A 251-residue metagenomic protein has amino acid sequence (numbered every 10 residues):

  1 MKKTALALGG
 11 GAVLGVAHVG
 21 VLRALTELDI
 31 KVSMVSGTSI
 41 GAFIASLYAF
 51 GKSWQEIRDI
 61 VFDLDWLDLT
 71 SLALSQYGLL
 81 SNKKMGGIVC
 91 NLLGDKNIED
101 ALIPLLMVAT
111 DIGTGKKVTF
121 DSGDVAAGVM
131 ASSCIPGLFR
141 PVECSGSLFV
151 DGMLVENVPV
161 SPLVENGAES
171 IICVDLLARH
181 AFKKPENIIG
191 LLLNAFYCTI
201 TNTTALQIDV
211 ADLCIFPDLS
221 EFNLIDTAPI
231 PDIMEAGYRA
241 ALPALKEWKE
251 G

Functional and structural regions predicted by a protein language model:
M1-T38, F43-G251: Patatin-like phospholipase
